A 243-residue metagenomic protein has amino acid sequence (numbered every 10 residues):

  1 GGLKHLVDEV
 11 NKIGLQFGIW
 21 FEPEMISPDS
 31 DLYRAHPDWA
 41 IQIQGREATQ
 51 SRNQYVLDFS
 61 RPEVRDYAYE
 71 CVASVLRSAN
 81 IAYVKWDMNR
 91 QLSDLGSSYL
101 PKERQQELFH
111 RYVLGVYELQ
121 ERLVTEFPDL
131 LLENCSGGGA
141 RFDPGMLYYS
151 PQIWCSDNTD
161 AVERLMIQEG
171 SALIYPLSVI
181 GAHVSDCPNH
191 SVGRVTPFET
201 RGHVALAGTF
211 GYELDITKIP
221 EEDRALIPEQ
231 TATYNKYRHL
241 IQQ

Functional and structural regions predicted by a protein language model:
G1, W39-I41, S98-Y112: Glycine-rich tight-turn/loop motif centered on a GG-T
G1-Y33, E121-T125, D129: Acidic/aromatic-lined carbohydrate-recognition and catalytic surfaces of CAZymes acting on diverse glycans
L3-V7, V72-L76, Y117-E121, T231: Generic structural signal for well-ordered alpha-helices, preferentially at hydrophobic/aromatic core positions
F17-F21, V84-W86, E133-N134, Y212: Hydrophobic faces of well-ordered beta-strands that scaffold small-molecule active sites in alpha/beta enzyme cores
F21-S27, R90-D94, S136-A140: Active-site-proximal loop/turn and secondary-structure-junction residues that shape catalytic pockets, frequently
S27-D66, H110-T217: Glycan-recognition surfaces
L57-D87: An active-site-proximal structural segment forming one wall of the substrate-binding cleft that immediately precedes
E213-Q243: Glycan-recognition and catalytic regions of carbohydrate-active enzymes
